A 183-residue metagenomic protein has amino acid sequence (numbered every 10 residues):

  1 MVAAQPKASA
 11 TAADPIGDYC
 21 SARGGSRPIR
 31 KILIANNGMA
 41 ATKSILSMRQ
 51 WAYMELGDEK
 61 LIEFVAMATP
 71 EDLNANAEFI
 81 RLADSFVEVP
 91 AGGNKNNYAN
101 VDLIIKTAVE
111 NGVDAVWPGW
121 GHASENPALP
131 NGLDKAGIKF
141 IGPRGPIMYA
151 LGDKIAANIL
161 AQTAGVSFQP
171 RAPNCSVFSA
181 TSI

Functional and structural regions predicted by a protein language model:
M1-I183: N-terminal beta-alpha lobe that positions the nucleotide/phosphoryl donor in ATP/NTP-coupled carboxylate activation
